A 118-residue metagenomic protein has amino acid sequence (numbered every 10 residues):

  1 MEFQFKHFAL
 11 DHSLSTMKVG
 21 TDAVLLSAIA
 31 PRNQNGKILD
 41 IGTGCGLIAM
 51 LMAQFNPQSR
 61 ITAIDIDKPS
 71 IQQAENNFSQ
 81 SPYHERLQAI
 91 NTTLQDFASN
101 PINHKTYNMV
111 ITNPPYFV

Functional and structural regions predicted by a protein language model:
M1-N33: Class I SAM-dependent transferase core
T16, A28, I66-K68, T93-V118: S-adenosylmethionine
N35-G42: Conserved class I S-adenosyl-L-methionine
G46, M50: Glycine-rich SAM-binding Motif I of class I
A53-Q54: Gly/Ala-rich phosphate-binding loop of Rossmann-like dinucleotide-binding domains, activating on the conserved
R60-D65: Conserved SAM-binding motif I beta-strand of class I
I71-Q72: Short alpha-helix immediately C-terminal to the canonical SAM-binding loop
E75-I102: S-adenosyl-L-methionine
